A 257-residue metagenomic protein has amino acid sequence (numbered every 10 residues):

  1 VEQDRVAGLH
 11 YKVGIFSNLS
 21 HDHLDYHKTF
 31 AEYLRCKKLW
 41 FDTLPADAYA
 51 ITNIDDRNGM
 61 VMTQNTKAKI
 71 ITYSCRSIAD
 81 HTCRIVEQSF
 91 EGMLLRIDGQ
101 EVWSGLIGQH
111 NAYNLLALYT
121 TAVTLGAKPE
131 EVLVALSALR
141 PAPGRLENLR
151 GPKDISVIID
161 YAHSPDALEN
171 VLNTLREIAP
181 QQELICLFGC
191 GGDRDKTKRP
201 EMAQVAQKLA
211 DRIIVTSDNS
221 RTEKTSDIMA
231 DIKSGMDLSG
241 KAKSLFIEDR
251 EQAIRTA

Functional and structural regions predicted by a protein language model:
E2-Q3, H10-V157, K233-S244: Acidic, Mg2+-coordinating active-site environments of NTP-dependent enzymes
G8-L19, A179-L187: Inter-motif core of Ras-like GTPase G domains
A68, Q252-A257: Short, intrinsically disordered, charge-balanced linker/junction segments flanking boundaries in proteins
A142-G144, D166-L168, N173-S239, R250: Active-site beta-alpha connecting loops in nucleotide-dependent enzymes
D160: Conserved phosphate/oxyanion-binding catalytic-loop motifs
S244-D249, A253: Short acidic-hydrophobic, aromatic-tinged amphipathic segments that line or gate anion-handling sites
